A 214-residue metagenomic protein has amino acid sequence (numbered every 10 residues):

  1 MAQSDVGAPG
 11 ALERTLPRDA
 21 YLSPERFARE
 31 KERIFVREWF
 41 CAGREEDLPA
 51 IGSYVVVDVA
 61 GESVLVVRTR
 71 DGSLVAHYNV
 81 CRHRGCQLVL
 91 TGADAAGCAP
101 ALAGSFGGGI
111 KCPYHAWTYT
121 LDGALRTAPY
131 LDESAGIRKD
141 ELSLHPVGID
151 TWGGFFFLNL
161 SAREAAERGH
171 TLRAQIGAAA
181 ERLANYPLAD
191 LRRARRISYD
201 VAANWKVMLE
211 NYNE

Functional and structural regions predicted by a protein language model:
M1-S73, D94, S105, T118-E214: Rieske [2Fe-2S] iron-sulfur-binding subdomain
R68, R82-R84: Basic side chains
H77-Y78, C86-G108, R138: Aromatic/His-enriched, Gly/Pro-containing loop or helix-boundary segments that lie immediately adjacent to catalytic
C81, C112: Short cysteine-rich clusters marking metal-coordination/redox-active sites
R84-Q87, T118: Cys/His-rich metal-chelating microdomains
